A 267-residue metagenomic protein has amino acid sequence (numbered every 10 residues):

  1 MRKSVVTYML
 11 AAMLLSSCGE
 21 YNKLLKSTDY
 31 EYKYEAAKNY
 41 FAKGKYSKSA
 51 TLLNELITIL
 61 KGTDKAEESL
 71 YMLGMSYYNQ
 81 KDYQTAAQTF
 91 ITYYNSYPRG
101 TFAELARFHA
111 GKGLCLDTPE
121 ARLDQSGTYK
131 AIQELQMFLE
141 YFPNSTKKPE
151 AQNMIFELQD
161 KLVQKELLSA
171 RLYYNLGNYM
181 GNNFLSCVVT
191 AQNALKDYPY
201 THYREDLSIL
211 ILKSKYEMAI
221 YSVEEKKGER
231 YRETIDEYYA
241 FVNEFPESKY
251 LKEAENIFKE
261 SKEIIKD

Functional and structural regions predicted by a protein language model:
R2, V6, S17-D267: Acidic, polar-rich low-complexity tracts and alpha-helical solenoid repeat scaffolds
M9, M13-L14: Hydrophobic core
